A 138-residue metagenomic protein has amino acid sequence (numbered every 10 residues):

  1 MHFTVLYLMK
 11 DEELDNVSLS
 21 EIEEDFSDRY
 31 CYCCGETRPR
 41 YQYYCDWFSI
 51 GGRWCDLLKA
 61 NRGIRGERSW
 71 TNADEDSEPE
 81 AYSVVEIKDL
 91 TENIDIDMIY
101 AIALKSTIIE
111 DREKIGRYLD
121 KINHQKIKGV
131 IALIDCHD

Functional and structural regions predicted by a protein language model:
M1-Q125, D138: Acidic (Asp/Glu-rich) sequence patches and key acidic residues that form negatively charged surfaces used
G129-A132: Glycine-rich, aromatic-bearing surface loops/beta-hairpins
I134-C136: Short, low-complexity, Pro/Ser/Thr/Gly-rich segments in the mature regions of secreted, periplasmic
